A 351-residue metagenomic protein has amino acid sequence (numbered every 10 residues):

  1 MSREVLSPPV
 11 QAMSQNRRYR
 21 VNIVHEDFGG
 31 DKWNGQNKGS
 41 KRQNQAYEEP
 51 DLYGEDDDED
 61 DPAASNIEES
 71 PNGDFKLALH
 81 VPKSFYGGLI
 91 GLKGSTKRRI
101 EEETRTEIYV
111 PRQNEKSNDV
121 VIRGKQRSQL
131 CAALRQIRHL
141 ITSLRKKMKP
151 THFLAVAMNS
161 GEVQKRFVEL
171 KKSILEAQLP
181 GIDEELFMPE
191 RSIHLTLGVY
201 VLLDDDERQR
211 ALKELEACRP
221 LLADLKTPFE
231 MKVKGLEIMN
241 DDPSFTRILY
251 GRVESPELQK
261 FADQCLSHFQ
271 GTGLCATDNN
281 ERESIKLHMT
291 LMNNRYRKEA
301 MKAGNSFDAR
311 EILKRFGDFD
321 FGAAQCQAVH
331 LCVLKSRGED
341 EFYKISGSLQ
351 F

Functional and structural regions predicted by a protein language model:
S2-F351: Histidine-dependent nucleotide/RNA phosphoesterase domain, centered on the 2H-phosphoesterase fold with its duplicated
